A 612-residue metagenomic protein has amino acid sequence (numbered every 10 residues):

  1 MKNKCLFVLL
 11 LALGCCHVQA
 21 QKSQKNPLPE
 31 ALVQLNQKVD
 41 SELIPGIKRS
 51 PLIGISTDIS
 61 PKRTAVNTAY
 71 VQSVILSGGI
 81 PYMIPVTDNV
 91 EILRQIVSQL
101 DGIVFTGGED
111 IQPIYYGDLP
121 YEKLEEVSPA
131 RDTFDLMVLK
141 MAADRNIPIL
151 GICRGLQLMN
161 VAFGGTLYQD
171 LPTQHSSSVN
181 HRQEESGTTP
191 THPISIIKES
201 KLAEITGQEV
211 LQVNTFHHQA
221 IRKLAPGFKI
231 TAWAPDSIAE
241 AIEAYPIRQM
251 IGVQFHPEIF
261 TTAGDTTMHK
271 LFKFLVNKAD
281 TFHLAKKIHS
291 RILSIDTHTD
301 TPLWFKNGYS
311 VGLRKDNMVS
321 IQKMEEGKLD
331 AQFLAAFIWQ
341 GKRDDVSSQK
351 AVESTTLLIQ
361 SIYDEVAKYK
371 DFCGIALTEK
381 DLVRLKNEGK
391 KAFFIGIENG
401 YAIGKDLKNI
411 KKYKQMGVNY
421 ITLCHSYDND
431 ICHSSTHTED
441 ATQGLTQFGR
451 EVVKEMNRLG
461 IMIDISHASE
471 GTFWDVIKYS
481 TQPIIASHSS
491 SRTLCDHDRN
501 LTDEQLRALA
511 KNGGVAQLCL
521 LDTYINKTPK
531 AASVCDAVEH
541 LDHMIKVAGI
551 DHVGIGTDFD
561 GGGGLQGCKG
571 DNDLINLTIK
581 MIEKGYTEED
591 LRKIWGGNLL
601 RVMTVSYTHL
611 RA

Functional and structural regions predicted by a protein language model:
M1-P27: Bacterial Sec-dependent N-terminal signal peptides
Q21-I152, N160-V161, Y168, P172-T206 (+4 more regions): N-terminal beta1-alpha1 cap of cysteine-dependent amidohydrolase-like domains
P51-L52, I80, P148, T166 (+8 more regions): Proline-centered loop/turn at the N-terminus of a beta-strand
A285-C519, T523-I525, V538-I545, H552 (+3 more regions): Extended, charged catalytic domains and RNA/DNA-binding interfaces, predominantly in divalent-metal-using enzymes
C519-L520, V547-D571: Short acidic/histidine-rich active-site segments
E539, E588-M603: C-terminal helical cap
T608-A612: Conserved small/polar residues in nucleotide/adenosyl-binding loops
